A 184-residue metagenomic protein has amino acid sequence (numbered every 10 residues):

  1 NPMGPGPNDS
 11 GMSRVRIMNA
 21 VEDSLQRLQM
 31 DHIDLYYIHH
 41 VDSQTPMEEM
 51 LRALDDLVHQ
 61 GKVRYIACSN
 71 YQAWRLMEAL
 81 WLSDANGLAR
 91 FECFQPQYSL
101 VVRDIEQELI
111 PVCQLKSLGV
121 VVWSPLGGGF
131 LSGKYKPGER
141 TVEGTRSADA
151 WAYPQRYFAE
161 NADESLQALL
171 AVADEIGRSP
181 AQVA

Functional and structural regions predicted by a protein language model:
N1-G4, F94-P96: A short, structured active-site edge motif that brings together acidic residues
P2-M18, H39-T45: Active-site mouth loops of central-metabolism enzymes
M3-G6, Y36, A150-Q155: A short, mixed-charge helix-start or loop-turn motif at secondary-structure junctions
S10-L28, L76-W81: Short, acidic/polar
V15, D31-D34, E48, A181: Residues in well-ordered alpha-helical elements
E22, I38-V41, Y71, S99: Flexible loop residues that form catalytic and substrate-binding hotspots at small-molecule/glycan-binding clefts
L25-T45: Active-site groove signature of glycoside hydrolases
T45-A184: Beta/alpha (TIM)-barrel catalytic core signal, keyed to glycine-rich beta->alpha loops juxtaposed to Asp/Glu that bind
